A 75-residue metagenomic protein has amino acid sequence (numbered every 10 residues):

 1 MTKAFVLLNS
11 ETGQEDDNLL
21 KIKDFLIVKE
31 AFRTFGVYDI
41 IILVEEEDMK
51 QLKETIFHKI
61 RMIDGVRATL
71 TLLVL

Functional and structural regions predicted by a protein language model:
M1-L75: A compositional/biophysical signature of low hydrophobicity enriched in polar/charged and small residues
